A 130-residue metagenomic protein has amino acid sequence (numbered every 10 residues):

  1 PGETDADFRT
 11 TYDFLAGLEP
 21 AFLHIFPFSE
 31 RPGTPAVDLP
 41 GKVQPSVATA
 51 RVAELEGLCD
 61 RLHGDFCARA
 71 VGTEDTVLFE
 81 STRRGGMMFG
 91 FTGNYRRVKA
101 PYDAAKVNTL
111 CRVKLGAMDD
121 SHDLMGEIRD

Functional and structural regions predicted by a protein language model:
P1-T34, E54-L62: Conserved C-terminal portion of the radical SAM core fold that forms the substrate/S-adenosylmethionine-binding
P27, D38-D130: Terminal RNA-binding accessory module
